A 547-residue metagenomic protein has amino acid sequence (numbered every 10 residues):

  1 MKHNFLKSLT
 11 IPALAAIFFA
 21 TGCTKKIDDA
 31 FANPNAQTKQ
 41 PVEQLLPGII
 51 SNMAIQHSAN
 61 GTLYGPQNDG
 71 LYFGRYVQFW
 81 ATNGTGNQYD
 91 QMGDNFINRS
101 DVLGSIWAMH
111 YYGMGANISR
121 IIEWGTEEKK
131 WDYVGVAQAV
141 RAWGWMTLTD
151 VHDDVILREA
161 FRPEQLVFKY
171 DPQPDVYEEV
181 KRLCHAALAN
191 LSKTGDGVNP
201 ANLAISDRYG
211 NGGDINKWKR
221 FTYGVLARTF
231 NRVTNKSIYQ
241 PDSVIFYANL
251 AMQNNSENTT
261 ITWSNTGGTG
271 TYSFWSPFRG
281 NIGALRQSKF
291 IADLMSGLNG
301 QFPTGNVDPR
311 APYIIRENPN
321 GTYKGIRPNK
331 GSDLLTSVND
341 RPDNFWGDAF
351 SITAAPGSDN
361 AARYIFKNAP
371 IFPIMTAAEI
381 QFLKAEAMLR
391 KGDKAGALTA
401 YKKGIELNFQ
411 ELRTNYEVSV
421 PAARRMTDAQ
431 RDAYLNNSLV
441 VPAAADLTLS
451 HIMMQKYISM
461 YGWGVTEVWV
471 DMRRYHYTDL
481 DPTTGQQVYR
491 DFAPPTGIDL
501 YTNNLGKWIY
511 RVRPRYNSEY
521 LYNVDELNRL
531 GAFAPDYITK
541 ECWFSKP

Functional and structural regions predicted by a protein language model:
M1-A32: Bacterial Sec-dependent N-terminal signal peptides
F18, S58-A59, T414, Y461: Intrinsically disordered or highly flexible coil/loop and linker segments, enriched in small and charged/polar residues
C23-A81, M109, N360, H476-P547: Membrane-proximal, proline-rich intrinsically disordered regions
Q40-E43, T82-Y416, P442-S450, Q455: Structured, solvent-exposed acidic/aromatic patches
R75, V198-K217, G268-S273, A423-D428 (+2 more regions): Amphipathic alpha-helical surface "interface" segments used for docking/oligomerization or membrane association within
K402-Q486: Active-site/pore-lining binding-face segments in mid-to-C-terminal subdomains
